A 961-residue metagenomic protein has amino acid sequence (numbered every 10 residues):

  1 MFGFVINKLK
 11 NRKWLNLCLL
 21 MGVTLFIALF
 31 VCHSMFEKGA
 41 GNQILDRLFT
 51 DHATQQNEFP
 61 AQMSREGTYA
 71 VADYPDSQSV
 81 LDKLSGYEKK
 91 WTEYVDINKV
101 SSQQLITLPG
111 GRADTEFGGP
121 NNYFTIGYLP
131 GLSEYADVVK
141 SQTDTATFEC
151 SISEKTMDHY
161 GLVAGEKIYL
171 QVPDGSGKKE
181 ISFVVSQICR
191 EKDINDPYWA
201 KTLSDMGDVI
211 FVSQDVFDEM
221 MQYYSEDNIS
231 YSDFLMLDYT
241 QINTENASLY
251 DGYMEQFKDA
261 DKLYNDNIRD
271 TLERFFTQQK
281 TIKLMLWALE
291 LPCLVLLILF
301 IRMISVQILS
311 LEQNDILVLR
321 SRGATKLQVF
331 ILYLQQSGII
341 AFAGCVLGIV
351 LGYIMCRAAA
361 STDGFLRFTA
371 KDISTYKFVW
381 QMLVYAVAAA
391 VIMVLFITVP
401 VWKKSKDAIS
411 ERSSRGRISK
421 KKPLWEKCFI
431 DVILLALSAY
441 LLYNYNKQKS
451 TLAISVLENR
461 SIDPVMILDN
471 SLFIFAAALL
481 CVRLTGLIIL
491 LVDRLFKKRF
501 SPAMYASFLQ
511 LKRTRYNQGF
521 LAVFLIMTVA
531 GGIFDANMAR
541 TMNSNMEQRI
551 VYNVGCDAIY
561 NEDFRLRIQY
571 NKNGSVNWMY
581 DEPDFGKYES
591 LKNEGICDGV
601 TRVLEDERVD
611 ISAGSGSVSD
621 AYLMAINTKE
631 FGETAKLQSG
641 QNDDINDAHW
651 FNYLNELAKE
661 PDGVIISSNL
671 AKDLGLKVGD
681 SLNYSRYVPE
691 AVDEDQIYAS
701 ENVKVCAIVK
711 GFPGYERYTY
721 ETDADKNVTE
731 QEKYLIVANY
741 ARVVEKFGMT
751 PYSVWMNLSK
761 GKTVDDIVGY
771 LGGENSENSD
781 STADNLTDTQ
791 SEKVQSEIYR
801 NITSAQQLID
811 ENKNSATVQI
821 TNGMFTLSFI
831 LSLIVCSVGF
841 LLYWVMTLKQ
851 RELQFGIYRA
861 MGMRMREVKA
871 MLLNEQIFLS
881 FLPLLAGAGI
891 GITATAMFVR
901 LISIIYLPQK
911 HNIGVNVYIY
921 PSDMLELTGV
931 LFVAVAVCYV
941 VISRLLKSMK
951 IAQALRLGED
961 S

Functional and structural regions predicted by a protein language model:
F2-I298, Q307, S361-T369, I373 (+14 more regions): Membrane transport/envelope proteins' first extracytoplasmic loop
R12, L299-I339, D407, E411-L424 (+2 more regions): Interfacial "coupling" helices/loops that link adjacent transmembrane helices in transporter permeases
W14-C32, F36, A247-D259, T277-L294 (+9 more regions): Alpha-helical transmembrane segments, especially those used as permease/efflux helices and single-pass anchors
V346-L383, Y443-V465, E811-N814, V818-M824 (+2 more regions): Short helix-loop junctions at transmembrane helix boundaries
S405-P423, R944-S961: Short cytosolic juxtamembrane segments of multi-pass membrane proteins
T451-I467, S471-Y653, S668: Juxtamembrane segments of multi-pass membrane proteins
S791-R900, K910-G914, V941: C-terminal transmembrane helical bundles of large multi-pass transporters and their helix-start/helix-kink determinants
